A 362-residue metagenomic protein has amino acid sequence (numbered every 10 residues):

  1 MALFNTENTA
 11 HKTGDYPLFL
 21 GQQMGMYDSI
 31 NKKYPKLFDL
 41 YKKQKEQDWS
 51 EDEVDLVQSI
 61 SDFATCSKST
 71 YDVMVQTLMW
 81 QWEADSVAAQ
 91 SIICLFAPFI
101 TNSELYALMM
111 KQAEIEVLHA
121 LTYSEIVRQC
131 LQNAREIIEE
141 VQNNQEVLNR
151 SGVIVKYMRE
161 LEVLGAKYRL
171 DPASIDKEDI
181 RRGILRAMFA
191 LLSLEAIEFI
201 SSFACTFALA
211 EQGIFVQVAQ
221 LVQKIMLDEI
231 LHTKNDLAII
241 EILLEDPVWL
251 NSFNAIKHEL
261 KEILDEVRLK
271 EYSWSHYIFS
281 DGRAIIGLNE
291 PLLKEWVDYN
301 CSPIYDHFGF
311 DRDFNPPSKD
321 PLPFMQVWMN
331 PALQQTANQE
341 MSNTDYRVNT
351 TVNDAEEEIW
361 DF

Functional and structural regions predicted by a protein language model:
A2-F362: Non-heme di-metal
